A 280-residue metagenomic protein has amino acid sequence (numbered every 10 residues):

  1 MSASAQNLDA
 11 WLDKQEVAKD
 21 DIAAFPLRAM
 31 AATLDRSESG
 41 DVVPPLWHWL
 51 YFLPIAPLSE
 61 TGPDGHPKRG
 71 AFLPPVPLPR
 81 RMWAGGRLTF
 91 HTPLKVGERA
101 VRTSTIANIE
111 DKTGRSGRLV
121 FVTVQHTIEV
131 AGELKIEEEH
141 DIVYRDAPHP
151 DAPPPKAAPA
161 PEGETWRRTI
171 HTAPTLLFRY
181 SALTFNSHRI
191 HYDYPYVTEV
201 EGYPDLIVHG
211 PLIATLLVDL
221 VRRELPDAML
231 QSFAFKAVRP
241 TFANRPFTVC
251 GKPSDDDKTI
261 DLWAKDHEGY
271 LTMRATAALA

Functional and structural regions predicted by a protein language model:
M1-R99: Hydrophobic, proline/glycine-rich low-complexity stretches
S2-Q15, W83-T172, T241-N244, T248-A280: HotDog/MaoC-like acyl-thioester-processing domains
S2-V42, A157-I213, L220-R223: A contiguous, surface-exposed recognition patch within enzymatic or periplasmic domains that forms
K19, L46-I55, R69, L73 (+10 more regions): Generic secondary-structure boundary/loop-capping signal
P26, P54-A56, G86, T92-L94 (+8 more regions): Solvent-exposed, flexible loop/coil residues
L27, R102-I106, A214: Short, hydrophobic/amphipathic alpha-helical packing segments that form internal helix faces or helix-helix interfaces
D41, R118, M229-L230: Short, surface-exposed helix-loop/turn micro-motifs enriched in polar/charged residues
V197-D256, D261-T276: Catalytic-pocket segment enriched in acidic/His residues
